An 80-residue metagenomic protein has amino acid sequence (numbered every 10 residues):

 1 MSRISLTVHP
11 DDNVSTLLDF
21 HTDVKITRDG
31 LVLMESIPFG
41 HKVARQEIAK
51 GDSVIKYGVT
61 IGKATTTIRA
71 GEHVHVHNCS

Functional and structural regions predicted by a protein language model:
M1-S80: Well-ordered secondary-structure scaffolds
